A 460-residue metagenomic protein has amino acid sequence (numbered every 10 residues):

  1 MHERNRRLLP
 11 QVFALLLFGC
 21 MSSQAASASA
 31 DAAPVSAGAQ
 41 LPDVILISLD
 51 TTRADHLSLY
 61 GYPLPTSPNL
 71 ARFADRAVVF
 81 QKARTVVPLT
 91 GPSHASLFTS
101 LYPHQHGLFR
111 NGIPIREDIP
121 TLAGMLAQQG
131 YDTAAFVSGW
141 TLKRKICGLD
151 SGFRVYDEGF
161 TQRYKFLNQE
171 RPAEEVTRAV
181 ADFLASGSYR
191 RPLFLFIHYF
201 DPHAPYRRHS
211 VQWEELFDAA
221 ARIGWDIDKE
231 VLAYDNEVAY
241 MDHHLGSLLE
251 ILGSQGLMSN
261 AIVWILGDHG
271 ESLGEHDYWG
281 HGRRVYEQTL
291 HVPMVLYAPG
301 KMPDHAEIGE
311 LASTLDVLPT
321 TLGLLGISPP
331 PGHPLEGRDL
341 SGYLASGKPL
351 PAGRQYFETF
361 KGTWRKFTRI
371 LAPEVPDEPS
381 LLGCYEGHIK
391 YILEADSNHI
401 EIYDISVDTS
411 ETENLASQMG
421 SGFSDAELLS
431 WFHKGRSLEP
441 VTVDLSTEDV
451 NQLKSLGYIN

Functional and structural regions predicted by a protein language model:
H2-V12: Bacterial N-terminal signal peptides that target proteins for export
P10-M21: Bacterial N-terminal signal peptides
G19-N460: Catalytic domains that recognize anionic headgroups
